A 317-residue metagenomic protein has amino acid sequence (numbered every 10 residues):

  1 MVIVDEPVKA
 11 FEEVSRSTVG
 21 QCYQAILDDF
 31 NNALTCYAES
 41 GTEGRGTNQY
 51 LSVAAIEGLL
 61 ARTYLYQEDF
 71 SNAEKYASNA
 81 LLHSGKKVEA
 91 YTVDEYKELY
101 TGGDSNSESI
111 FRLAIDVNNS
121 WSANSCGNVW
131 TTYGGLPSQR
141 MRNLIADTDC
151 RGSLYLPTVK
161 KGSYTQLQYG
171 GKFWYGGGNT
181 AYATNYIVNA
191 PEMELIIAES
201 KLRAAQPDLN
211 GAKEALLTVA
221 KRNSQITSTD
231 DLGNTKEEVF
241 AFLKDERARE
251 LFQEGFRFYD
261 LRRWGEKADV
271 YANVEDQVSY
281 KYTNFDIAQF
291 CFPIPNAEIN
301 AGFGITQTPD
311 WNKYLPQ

Functional and structural regions predicted by a protein language model:
M1-E43: Aromatic-anchored glycine-rich loop motif in surface-exposed flexible loops
V8-F11, Y23, Y50, E68 (+11 more regions): Hydrophobic-face positions in mid-chain alpha helices that act as interaction patches
A33, S40, A80-L81, K86-V88 (+1 more regions): Alpha-helical solenoid scaffolds that mediate protein-protein interactions, centered on TPR/SEL1-like repeats but also
Q67, A204-Q206: Structural motif corresponding to the intra-repeat A-B loop/turn of tetratricopeptide repeats
